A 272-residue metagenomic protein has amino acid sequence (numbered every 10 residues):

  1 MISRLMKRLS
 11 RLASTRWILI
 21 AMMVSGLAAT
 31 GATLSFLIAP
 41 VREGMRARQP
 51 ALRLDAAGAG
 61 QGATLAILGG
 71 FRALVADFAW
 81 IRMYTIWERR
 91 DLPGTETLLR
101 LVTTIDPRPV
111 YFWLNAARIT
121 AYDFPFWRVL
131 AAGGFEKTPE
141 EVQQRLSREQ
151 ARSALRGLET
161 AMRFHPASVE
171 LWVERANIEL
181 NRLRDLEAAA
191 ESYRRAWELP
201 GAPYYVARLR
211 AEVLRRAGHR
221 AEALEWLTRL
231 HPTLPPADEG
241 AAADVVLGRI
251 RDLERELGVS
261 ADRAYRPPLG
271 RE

Functional and structural regions predicted by a protein language model:
M1-L12: N-terminal Lys/Arg-rich, disordered targeting/topogenic segments
L12, S35-S168, V173-R182, L186-E187 (+3 more regions): Short coil/linker segments at helix-helix boundaries
R16-F36: Hydrophobic membrane-insertion alpha-helices, especially the h-region of bacterial N-terminal signal peptides
T138-P139, A202-P203, G258: Helix N-terminus capping/helix-initiation residues
E179, S192-P235: Active-site/pore-lining binding-face segments in mid-to-C-terminal subdomains
V213, H219-E272: Terminal, low-structured helical/coil segments at or just beyond the last alpha-helical repeat
